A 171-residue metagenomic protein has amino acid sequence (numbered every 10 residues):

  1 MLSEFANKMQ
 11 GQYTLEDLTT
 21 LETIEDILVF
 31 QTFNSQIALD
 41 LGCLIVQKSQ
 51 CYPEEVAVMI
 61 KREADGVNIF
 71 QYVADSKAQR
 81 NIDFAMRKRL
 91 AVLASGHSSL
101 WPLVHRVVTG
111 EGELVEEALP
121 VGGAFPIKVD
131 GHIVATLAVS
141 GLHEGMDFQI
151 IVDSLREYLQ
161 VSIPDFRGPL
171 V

Functional and structural regions predicted by a protein language model:
M1-K77: Intrinsically disordered, low-complexity terminal regulatory regions
S3, S35, S49, S76 (+4 more regions): Generic serine detector
E25-I37, L90-E116, Q160-I163, R167: Bateman/CBS regulatory modules and CBS-like beta-alpha motifs in cytosolic regions of diverse proteins
K48-L114: Structured interaction and signal-relay segments at domain junctions
Q79-A85, H143-L159, P164: A short, polar/charged loop-to-alpha-helix boundary motif
G110-R156: Extended hydrophobic
